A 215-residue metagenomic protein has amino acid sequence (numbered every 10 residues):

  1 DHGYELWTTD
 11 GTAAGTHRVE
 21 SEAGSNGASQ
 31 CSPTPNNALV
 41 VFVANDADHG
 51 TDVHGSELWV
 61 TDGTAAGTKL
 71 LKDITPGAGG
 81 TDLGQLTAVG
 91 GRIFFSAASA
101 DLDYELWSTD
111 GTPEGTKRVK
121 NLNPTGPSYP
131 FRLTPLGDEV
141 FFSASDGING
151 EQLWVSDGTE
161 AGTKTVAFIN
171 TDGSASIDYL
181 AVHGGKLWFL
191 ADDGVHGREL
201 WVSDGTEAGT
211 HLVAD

Functional and structural regions predicted by a protein language model:
D1-D215: Feature 14080 marks short, conserved micro-sites in well-ordered regions that are central to protein function
